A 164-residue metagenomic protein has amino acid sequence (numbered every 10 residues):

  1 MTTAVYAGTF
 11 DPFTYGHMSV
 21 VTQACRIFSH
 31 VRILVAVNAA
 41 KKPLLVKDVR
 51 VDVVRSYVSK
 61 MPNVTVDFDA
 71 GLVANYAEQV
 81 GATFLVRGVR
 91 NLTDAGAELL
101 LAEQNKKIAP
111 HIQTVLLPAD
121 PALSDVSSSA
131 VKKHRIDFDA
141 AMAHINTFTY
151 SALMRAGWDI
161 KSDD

Functional and structural regions predicted by a protein language model:
M1-D164: Nucleotidyltransferase catalytic core that binds NTPs
